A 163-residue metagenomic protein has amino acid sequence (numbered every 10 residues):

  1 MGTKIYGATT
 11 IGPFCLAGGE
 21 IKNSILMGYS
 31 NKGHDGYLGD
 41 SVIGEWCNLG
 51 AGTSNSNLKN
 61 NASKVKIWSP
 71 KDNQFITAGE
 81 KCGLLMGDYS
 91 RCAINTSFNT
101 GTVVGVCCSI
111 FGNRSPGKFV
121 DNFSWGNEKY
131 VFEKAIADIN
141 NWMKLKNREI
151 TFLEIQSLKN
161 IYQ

Functional and structural regions predicted by a protein language model:
M1-G2, Y6, G12-C15: Extended, low-complexity, charged alpha-helical tracts that assemble into coiled-coils or amphipathic helices used
A17-Q163: Glycine-rich hexapeptide-repeat left-handed beta-helix
